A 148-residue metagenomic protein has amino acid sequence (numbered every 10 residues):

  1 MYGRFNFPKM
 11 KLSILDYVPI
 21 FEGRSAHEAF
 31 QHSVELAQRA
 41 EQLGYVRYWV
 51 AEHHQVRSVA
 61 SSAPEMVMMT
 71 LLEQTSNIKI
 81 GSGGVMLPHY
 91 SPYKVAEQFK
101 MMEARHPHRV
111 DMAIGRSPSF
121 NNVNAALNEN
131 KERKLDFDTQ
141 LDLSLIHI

Functional and structural regions predicted by a protein language model:
M1-T75: N-terminal beta1-alpha1-beta2 module of alpha/beta enzyme domains
K11-S13, R47, N77-G84, R109-A113: Structural preference for beta-strand elements that scaffold enzyme active sites
Y17-I20, H53, V85-L87, G115-S119: Active-site beta-loop-alpha junctions enriched in small/polar residues
E28, P88-M101: Glycine-rich anion/phosphate-binding loops
M69-T70, K100, D142: Active-site phosphate/pyrophosphate- and oxyanion-stabilizing loops and adjacent acidic/basic residues in soluble
S119-E129: Acidic/polar active-site rim loop that often engages polyanionic ligands
R133-D142: Acidic, His- and aromatic-enriched active-site or binding-groove loops in soluble protein domains that engage sugars
I146-I148: Conserved small/polar residues in nucleotide/adenosyl-binding loops
